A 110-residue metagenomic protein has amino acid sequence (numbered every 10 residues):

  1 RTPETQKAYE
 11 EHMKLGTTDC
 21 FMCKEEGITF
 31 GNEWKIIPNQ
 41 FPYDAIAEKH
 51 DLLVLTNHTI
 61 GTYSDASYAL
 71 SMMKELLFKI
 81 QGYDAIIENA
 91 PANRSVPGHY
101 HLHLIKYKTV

Functional and structural regions predicted by a protein language model:
R1-V110: HIT superfamily nucleotide-processing domains
